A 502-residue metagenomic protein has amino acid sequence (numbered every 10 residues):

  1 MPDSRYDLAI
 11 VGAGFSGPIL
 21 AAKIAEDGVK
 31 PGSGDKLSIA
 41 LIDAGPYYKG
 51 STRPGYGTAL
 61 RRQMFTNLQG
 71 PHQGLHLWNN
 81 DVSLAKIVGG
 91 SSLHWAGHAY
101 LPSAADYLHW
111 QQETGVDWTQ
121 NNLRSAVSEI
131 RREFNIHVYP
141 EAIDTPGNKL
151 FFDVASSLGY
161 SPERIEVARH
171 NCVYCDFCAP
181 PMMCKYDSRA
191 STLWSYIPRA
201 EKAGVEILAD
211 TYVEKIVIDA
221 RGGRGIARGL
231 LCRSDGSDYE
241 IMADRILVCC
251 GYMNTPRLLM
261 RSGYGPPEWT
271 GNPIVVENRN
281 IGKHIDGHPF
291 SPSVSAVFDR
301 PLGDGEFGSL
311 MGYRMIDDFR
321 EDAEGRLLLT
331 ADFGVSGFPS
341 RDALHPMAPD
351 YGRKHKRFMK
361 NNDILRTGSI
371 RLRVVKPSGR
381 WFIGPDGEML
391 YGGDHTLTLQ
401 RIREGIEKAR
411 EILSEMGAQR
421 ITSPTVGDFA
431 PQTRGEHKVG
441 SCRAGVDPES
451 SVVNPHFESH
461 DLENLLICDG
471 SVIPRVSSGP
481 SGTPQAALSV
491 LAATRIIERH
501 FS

Functional and structural regions predicted by a protein language model:
Y6-L41: N-terminal Rossmann-like FAD-binding beta1-loop-alpha1 element of flavoenzymes
I10, G14-F15, I19, M253 (+2 more regions): Residue-level detector of alpha-helix initiation sites
E26, G34-S38, G45-G50, G55 (+8 more regions): Glycine-rich loop(s) and the adjacent beta-strand/alpha-helix scaffold that form part
T58-P140, C184, I370-R373, A486: Redox-cofactor-proximal catalytic regions of oxidoreductases
N67-S83, S237-Y239, A243, M311-R320 (+2 more regions): Short, hydrophobic/aliphatic alpha-helical segments
D117-E214, F429-G435: Conserved redox-cofactor binding core of oxidoreductases
N171-Y174, C178, A209, E214-V217 (+3 more regions): A glycine-rich dinucleotide-binding beta-alpha-beta segment and adjacent secondary-structure elements that constitute
N278-R403, G435-G440, H460, I467-G470 (+1 more regions): FAD cofactor-binding and catalytic pocket of flavoenzymes
